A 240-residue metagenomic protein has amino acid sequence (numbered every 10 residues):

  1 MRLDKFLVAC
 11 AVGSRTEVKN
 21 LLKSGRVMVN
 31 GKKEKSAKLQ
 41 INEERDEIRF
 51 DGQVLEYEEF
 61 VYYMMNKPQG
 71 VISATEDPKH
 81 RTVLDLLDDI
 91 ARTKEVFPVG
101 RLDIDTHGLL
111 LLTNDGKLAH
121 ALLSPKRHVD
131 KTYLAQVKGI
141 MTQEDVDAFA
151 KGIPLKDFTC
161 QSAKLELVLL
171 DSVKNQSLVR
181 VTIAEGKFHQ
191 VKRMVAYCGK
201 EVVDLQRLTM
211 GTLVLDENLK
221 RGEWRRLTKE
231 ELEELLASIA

Functional and structural regions predicted by a protein language model:
M1-A240: Basic, flexible Lys/Arg- and Gly-enriched helix-loop patches that mediate nucleic-acid binding at interfaces with rRNA
